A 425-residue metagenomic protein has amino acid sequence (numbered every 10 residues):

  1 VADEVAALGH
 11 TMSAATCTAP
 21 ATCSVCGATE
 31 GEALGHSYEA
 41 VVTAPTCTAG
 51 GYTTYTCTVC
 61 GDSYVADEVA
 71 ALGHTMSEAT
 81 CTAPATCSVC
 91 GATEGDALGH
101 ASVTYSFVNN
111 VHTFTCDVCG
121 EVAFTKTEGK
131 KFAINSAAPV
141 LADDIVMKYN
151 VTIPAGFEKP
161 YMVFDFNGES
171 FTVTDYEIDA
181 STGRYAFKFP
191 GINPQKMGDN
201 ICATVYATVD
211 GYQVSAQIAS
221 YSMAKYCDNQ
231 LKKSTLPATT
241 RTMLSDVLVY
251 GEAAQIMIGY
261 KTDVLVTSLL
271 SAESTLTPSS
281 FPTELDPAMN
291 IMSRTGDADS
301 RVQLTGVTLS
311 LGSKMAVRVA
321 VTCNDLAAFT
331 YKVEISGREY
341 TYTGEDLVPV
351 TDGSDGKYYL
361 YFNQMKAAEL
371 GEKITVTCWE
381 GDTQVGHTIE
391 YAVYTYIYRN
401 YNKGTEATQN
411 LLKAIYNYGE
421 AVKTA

Functional and structural regions predicted by a protein language model:
V1-E128: Thrombospondin type-1
A123-A425: Short, surface-exposed linear motifs at loops/turns and structural transition points
